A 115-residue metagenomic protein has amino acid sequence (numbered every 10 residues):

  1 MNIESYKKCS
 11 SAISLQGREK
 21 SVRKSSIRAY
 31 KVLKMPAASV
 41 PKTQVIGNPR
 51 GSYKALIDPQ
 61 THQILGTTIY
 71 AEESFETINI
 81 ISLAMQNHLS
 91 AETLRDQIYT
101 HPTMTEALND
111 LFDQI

Functional and structural regions predicted by a protein language model:
M1-K8: N-terminal periplasmic "start-of-domain" segments of outer-membrane beta-barrel proteins
K8-S14, E19, K24-I115: Flexible, glycine-rich terminal cap/loop adjacent to redox cofactors in electron-transfer oxidoreductases
